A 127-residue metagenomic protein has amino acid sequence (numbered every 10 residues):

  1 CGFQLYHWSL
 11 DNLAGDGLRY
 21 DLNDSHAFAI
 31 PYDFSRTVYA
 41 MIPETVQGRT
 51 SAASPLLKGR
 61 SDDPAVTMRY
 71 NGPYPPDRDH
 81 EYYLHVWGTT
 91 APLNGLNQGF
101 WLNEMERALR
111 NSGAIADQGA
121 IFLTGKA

Functional and structural regions predicted by a protein language model:
C1-A127: N-terminus-centered regions that define maturation/targeting leaders and the start of the first functional domain
